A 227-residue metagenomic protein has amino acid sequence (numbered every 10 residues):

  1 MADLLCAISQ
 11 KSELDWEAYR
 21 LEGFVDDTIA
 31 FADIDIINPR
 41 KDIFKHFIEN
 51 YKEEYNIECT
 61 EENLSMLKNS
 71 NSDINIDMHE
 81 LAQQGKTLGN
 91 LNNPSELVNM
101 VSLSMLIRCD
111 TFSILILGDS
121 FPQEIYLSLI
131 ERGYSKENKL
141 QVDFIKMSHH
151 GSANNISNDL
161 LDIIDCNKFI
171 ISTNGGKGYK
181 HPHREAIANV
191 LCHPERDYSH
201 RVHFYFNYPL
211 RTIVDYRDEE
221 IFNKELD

Functional and structural regions predicted by a protein language model:
M1-S113, H200-D227: Flexible, acidic/histidine-containing loops and adjacent segments that form or flank the divalent-metal
I43, L129-R132, L191-P194: Short regulatory "switch" loops immediately downstream of catalytic or recognition motifs within protein catalytic
E53-L67, G175-C192: Hydrophobic transmembrane alpha-helix bundles
A82-S172, G178-A186: Active-site-proximal loop/helix segments of hydrolase catalytic cores
S148, N154-D165, I170, K177-D227: C-terminal regions of proteins
